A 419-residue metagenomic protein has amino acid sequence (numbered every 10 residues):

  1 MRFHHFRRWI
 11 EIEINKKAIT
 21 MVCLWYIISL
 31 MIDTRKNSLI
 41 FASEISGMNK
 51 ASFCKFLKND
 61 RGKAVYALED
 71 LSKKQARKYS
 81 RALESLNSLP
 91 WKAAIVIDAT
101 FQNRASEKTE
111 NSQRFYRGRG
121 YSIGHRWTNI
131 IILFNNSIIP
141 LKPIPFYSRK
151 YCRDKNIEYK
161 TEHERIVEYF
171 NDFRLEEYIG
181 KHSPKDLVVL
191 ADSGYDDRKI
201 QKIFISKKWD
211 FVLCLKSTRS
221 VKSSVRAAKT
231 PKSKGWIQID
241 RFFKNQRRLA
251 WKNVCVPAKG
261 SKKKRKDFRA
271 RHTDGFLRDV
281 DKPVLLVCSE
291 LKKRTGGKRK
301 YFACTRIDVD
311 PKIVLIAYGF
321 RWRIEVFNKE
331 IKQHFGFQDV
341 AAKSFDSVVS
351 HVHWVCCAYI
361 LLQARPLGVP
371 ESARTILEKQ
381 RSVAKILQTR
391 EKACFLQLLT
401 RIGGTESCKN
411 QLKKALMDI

Functional and structural regions predicted by a protein language model:
M1-A67: Gly/serine-rich nucleotide phosphate-binding loop at the start of the catalytic core of nucleotide/ADP-ribose-handling
M1-I19, I28-L30, P143, N171 (+5 more regions): A short, flexible helix-boundary coil/loop motif
Y26, G297-W322: Extended, non-catalytic structural segments that build the interaction scaffolds of large macromolecular assemblies
A42, W91-A105, I130, L187-D196 (+4 more regions): Short, conserved catalytic/metal-binding motifs centered on acidic residues
S52-K55, R117-H182, L286-Y301: Electropositive, glycine- and tryptophan-enriched low-complexity nucleic-acid-binding patches
N59-I138, K208, K263-D267, R271-G275: Active-site-proximal, Lys/Arg-enriched surface segment that forms a nucleic-acid-binding/basic interface patch
F101, D240-K244, D310-A342: Short amphipathic alpha-helical "interface-anchor" segments enriched in bulky aromatics
R153-K232: Domain-level cores of phosphate- or acyl-group-handling catalytic modules
